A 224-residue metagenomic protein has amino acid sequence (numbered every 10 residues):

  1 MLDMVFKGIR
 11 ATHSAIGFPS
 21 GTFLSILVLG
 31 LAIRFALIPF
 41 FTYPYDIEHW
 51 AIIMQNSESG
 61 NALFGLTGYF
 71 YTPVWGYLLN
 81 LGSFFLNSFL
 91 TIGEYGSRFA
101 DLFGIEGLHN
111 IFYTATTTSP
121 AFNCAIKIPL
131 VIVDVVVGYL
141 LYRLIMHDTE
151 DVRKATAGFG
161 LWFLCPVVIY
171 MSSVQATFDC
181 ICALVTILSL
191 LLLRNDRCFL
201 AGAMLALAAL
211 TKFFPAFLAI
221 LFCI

Functional and structural regions predicted by a protein language model:
M1-A36, M146, A155-A157: Start-transfer (signal-anchor) and selected internal transmembrane alpha helices of multi-pass inner/ER membrane
M1-K7, F217-I224: Perimembrane helix-loop-helix junctions
F40-Q55, A62-L81, Y95: Extracytoplasmic catalytic/substrate-binding loops of multi-pass membrane glycan-assembly enzymes
L102-T149: Transmembrane-helix motifs of polytopic, lipid-linked glycan transferases
V136-R143, I181-C198: Specific aromatic-rich, kink-prone transmembrane helix
G158-L164, L205, A209: Short helix- or helix-capping micro-motifs that position conserved polar/aromatic residues at function-defining sites
I169-Y170, L188-L192, F199-C223: Membrane-interface alpha helices of multi-pass inner-membrane proteins
S173-D179: Short acidic/glycine- and proline-prone juxtamembrane loop motifs at membrane-interface regions of multi-pass membrane
